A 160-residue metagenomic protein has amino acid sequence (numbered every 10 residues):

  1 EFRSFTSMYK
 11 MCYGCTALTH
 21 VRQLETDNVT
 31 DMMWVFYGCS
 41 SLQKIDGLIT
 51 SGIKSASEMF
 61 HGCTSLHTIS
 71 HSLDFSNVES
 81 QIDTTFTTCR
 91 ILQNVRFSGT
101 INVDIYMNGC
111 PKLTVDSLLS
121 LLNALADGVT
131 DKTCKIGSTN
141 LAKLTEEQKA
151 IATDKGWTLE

Functional and structural regions predicted by a protein language model:
E1-E160: Negatively charged
